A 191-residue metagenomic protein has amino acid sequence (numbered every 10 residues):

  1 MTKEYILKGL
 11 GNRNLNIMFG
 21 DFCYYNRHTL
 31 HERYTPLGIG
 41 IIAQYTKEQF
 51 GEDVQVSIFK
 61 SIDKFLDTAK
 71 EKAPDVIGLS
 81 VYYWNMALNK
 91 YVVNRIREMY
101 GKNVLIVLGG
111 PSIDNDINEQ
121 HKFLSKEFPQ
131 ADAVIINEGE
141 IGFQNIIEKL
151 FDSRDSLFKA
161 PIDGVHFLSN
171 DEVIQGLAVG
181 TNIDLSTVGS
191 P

Functional and structural regions predicted by a protein language model:
T2-L15, I162, F167-P191: N-terminal [4Fe-4S]-dependent radical SAM core
Y5-I6, L15-H28: Nucleotide-activated donor-dependent transferases that construct or modify glycoconjugates
N14-I17, P36, D53: A common structural microfeature
N26-H28, Q44, I183: Flexible loop/turn segments at secondary-structure boundaries
N26-I39: Glycine- and acidic-residue-enriched helix-capping/strand-helix junction motifs
H31, R97, V188: Short conserved micro-motifs at the rims of enzyme active sites and ligand-binding pockets
L37-G40, Q44, E48: Short, acidic loop-beta-alpha module within alpha/beta folds
Y45-T46, D53-T181: Glycine-rich beta-alpha loop elements in corrinoid/cobalamin-binding modules across cobalamin-dependent enzymes
